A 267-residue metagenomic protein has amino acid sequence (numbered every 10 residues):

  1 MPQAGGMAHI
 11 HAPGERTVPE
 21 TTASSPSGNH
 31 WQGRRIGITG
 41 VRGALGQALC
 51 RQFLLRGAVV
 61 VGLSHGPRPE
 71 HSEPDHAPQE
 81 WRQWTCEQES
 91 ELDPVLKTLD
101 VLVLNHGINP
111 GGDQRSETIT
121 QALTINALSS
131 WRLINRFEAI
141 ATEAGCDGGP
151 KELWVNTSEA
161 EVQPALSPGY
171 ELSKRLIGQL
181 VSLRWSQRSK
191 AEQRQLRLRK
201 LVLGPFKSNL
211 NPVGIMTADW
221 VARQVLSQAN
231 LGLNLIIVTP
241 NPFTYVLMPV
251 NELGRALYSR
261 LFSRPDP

Functional and structural regions predicted by a protein language model:
T39-Q52: N-terminal Rossmann NAD(P)H-binding glycine-rich loop of SDR-like oxidoreductase domains
L55-S72: Conserved glycine-rich Rossmann-like NAD(P)H-binding loop of the short-chain dehydrogenase/reductase
E73-S90: Rossmann-fold cofactor-recognition segment
V103-G112: Conserved NAD(P)H cofactor-binding loop of Rossmann-fold oxidoreductase domains
G112-N126: Short alpha-helical oligomerization interface
I125-G149: Amphipathic alpha-helical dimer-interface segment in Rossmann-like NAD(P)H-dependent oxidoreductases
G145-K190, K207: Catalytic loop of short-chain dehydrogenase/reductase
L196, K200-L201, F206-S259: C-terminal helical subdomain
